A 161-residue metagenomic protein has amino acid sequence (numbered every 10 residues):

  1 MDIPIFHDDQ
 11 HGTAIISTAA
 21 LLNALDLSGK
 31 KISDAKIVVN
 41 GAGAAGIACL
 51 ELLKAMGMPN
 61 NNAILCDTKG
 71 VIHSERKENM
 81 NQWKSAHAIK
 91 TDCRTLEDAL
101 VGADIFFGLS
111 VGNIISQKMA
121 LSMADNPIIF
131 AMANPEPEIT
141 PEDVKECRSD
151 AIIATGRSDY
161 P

Functional and structural regions predicted by a protein language model:
M1, N113-P161: Rossmann-fold NAD(P)-binding glycine/threonine-rich loop
M1-D8, D26: Long, structured ligand/cofactor-binding scaffold of large enzymes
M1-P4, K54-P59, R148: A glycine- and small-aliphatic-rich helix-loop capping segment at beta-alpha/alpha-beta transitions that lines
D2-P4, A35, Q82-D92, A151-Y160: Short beta-alpha connecting loops at secondary-structure transitions that line or flank enzyme active sites
I5-D8, V39, L65, F107-G108 (+2 more regions): General beta-strand structural signal in soluble alpha/beta enzymes
Q10-H11, I37, K77, A120 (+2 more regions): Short capping/connector residues at structural and topological boundaries
H11, I15-F107, V111: Glycine-rich phosphate/diphosphate-binding loop of Rossmann-like nucleotide-binding domains
